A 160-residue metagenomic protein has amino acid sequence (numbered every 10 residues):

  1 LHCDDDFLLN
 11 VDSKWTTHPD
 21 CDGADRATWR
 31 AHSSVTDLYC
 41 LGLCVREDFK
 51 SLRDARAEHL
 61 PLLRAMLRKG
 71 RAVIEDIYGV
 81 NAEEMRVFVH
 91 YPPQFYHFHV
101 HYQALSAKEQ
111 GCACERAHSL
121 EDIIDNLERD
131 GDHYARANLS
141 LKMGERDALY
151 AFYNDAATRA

Functional and structural regions predicted by a protein language model:
L1-A160: HIT superfamily nucleotide-processing domains
